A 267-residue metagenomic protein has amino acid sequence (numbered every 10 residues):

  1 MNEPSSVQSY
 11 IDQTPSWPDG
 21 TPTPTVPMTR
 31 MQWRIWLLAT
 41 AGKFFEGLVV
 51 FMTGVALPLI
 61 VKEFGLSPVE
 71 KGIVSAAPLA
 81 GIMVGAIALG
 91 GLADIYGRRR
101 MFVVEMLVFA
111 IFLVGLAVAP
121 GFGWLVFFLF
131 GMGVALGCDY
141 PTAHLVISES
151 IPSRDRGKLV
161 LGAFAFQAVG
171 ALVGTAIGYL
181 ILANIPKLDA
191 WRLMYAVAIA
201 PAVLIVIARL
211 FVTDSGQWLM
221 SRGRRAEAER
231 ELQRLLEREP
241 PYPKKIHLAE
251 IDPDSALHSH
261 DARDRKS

Functional and structural regions predicted by a protein language model:
M1-K266: Transmembrane-helix signature of 12-pass secondary carriers
